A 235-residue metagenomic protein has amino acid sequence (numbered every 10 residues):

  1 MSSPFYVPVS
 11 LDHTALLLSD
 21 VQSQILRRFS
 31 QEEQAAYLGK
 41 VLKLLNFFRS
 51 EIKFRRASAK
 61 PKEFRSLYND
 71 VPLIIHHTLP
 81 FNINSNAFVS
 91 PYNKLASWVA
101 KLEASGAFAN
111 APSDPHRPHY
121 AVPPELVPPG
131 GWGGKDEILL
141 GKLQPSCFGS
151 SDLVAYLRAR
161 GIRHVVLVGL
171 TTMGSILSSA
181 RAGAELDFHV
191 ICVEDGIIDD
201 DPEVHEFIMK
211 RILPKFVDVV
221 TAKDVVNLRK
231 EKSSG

Functional and structural regions predicted by a protein language model:
Q22-R28: Short acidic, Gly/Ser-rich segments with clustered Asp/Glu that frequently serve as metal-coordination loops in enzyme
F29-A36, L143: Short glycine-enriched, charge-decorated loop/helix-capping segments at active-site entrances that position
G39-R160: Active-site alpha/beta core segments
V166-G169, D187-P202: A short glycine-rich beta-strand->turn/loop micro-motif centered on a GG-aromatic cluster
T172-S179: Short glycine/serine/threonine-rich phosphate/pyrophosphate-binding segments that cradle anionic phosphate groups
G174, I197-D201, V226-N227: Short gly/pro/ser/thr-enriched loop/turn and capping motifs at secondary-structure boundaries
D199-K215: Active-site-proximal loop->helix
F216-G235: A charged, well-structured terminal subsegment
